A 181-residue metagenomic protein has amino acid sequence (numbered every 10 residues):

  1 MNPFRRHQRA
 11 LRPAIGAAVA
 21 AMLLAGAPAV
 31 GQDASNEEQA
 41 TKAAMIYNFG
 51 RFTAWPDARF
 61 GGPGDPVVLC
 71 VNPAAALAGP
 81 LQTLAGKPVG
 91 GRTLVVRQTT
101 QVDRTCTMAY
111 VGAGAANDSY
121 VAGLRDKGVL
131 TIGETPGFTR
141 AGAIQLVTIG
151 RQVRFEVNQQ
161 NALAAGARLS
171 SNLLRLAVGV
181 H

Functional and structural regions predicted by a protein language model:
N2-H181: Short hydrophobic alpha-helices and adjacent helix-cap/hinge residues
